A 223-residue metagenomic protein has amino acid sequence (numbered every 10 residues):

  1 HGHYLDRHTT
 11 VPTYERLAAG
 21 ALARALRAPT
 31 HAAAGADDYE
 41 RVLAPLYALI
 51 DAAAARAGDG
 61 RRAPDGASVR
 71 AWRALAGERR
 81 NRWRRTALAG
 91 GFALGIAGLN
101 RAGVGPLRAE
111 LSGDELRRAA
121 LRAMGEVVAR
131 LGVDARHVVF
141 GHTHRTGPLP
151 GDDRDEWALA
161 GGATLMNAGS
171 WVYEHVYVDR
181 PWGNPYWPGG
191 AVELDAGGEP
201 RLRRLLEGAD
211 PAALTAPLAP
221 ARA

Functional and structural regions predicted by a protein language model:
G2-A223: Extended recognition/assembly regions associated with phosphoester-bond processing machinery
